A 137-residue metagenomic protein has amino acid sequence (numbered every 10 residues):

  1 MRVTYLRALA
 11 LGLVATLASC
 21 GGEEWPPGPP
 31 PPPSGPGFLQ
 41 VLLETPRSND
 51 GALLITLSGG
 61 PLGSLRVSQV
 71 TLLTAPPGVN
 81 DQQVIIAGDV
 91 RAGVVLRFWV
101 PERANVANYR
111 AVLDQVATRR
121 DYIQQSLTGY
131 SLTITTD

Functional and structural regions predicted by a protein language model:
M1-E24: Sec-dependent bacterial lipoprotein signal peptides
G21-D137: Acidic, low-complexity intrinsically disordered segments
